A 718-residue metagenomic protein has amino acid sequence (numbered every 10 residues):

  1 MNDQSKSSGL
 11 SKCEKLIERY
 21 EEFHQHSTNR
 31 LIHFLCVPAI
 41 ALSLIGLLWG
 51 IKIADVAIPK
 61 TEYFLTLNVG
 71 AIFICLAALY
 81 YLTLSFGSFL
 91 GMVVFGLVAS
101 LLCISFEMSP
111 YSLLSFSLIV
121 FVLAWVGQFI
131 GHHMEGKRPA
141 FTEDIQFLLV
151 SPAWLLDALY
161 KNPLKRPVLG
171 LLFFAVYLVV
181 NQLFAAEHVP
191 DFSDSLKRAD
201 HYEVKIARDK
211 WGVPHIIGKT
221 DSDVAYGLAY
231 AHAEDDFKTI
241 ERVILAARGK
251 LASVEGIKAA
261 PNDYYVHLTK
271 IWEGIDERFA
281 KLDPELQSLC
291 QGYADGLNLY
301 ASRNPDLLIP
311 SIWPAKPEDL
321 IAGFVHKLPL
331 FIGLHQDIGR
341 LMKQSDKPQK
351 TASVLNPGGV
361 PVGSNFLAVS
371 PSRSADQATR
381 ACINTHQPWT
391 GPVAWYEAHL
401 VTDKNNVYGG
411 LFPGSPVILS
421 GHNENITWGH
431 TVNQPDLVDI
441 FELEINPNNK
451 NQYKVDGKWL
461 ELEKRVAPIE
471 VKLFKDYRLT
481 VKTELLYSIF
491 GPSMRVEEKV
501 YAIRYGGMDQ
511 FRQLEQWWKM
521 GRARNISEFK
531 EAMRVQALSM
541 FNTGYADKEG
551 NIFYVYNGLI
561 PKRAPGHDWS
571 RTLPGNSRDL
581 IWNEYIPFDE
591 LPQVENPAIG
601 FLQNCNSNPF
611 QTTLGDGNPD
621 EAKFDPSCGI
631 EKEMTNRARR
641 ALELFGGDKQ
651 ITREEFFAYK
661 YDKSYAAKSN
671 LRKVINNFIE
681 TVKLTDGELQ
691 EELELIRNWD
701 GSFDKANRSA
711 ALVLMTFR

Functional and structural regions predicted by a protein language model:
N2-R19, H133-V168: Membrane-proximal soluble regions of multi-pass membrane proteins
I17-P38, L76-G87, K161: Membrane interfacial helix-start motif at the N-side
I72-Y80, F95-S100: Hydrophobic, membrane-inserted alpha-helices
I74-G87, S105, V120-K137, L155-L159: Transmembrane alpha-helical segments that form the membrane-embedded catalytic/substrate-channel core of multi-pass
V179-P392, D403-K404, G409-P413, H422 (+1 more regions): Substrate-recognition/specificity elements adjacent to catalytic centers across diverse enzyme folds
T402, G410-P413, G421-I426, H430-L573: Glycine- and hydrophobic-rich flexible loops that cap the catalytic core of alpha/beta enzyme folds
P416, Q536-D648, S702-F703, F717: Hydrophobic alpha-helical segments
D509-F511, R524-K530, A537, G544 (+1 more regions): Ordered core of a single globular domain
